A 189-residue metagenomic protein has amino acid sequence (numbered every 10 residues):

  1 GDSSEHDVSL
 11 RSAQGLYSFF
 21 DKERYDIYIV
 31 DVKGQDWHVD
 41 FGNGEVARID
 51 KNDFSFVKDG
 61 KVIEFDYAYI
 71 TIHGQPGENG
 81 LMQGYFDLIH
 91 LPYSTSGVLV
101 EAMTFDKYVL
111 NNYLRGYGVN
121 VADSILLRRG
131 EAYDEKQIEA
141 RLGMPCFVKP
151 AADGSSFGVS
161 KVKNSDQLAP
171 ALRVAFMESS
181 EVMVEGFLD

Functional and structural regions predicted by a protein language model:
G1-S94, V98-L99, M103-F105, V109 (+1 more regions): ATP-binding N-terminal substructure of ATP-dependent carboxylate-amine bond-forming enzymes
S9, A122-L126, P145-R173: Glycine-rich phosphate-binding loop of ATP-grasp-fold ATP-dependent ligases
I27, P92-Y93, V121, C146 (+1 more regions): Hydrophobic beta-strand scaffold residues
G34, E131, A152-G154, L188-D189: Glycine-rich beta-alpha junction loops
G44-A47, N112-R115, A140-L142, S165: Short, hinge-like loop/turn segments at secondary-structure boundaries
G60-F65, R141-L142, E178: Glycine-rich phosphate-binding loop signature in dinucleotide/nucleotide-binding domains
F105-I125: Short, glycine-/small-residue-rich phosphate/pyrophosphate-handling segment
K163-D189: Phosphate-binding site of ATP-dependent enzymes
